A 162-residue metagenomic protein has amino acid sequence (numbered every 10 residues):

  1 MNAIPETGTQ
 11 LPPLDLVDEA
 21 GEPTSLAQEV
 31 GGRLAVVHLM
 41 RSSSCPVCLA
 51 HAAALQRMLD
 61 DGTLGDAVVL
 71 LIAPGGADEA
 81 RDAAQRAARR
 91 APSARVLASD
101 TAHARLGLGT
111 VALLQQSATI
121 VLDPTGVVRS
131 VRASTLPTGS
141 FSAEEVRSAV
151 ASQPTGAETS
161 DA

Functional and structural regions predicted by a protein language model:
M1-A162: Chalcogenol-based redox active-site neighborhoods
